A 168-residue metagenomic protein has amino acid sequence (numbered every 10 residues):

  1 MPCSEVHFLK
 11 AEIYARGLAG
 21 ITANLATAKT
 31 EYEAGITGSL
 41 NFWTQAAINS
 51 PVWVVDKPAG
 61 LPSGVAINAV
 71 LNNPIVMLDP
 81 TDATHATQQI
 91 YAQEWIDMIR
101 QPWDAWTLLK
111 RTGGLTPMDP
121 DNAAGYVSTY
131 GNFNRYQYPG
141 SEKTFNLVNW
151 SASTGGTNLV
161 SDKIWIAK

Functional and structural regions predicted by a protein language model:
M1-K168: Acidic/polar-rich alpha-helix caps and helix-coil junctions
